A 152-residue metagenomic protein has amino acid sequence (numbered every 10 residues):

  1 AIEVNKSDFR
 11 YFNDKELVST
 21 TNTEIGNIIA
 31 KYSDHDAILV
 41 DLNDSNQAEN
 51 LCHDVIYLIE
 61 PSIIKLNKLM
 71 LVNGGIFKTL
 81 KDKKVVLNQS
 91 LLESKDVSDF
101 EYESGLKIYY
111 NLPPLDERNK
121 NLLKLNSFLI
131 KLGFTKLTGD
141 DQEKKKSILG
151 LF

Functional and structural regions predicted by a protein language model:
A1-Q47, R118-K120: P-loop/Walker-type NTP enzyme "switch/lid" segment
Y11-D14, D34, I59, N111-L112 (+1 more regions): Intrinsically disordered, low-complexity regions enriched in small/polar residues
S19-N22, K78-L80, F128-G133: Short, structured secondary-structure boundary patches
G26-A30, M70, G74, I130: Surface-exposed alpha-helical segments enriched in charged/polar residues
A37-E117: Conserved catalytic-core segment of NTP-binding enzymes
N119-F152: NTP-binding/hydrolysis catalytic cores, primarily Walker-type P-loop NTPases
